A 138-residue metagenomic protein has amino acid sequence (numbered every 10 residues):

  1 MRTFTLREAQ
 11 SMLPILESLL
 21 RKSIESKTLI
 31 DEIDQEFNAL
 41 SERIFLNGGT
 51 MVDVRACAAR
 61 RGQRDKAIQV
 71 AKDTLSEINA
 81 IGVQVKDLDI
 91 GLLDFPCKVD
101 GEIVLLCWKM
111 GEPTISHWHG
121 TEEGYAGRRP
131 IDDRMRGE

Functional and structural regions predicted by a protein language model:
M1-R43: Long, hydrophobic N-terminal alpha-helical segment
F4-R7, S18, V52, K66 (+2 more regions): Short, flexible coil/linker segments at or flanking structured domains
F4-T5, S11, D53, A58-R60 (+3 more regions): Mixed-charge, polar/low-complexity N-terminal
L16-I33, R60, R64-A67, A71-T74 (+1 more regions): Amphipathic alpha-helical coiled-coil segments
E25-K27, L46, V54, K109 (+1 more regions): Short, surface-exposed linear patches
E32-D65, Q69: Structured domain cores in non-transmembrane regions
D65, Q69-E138: Glycine-rich, aromatic-bearing surface loops/beta-hairpins
